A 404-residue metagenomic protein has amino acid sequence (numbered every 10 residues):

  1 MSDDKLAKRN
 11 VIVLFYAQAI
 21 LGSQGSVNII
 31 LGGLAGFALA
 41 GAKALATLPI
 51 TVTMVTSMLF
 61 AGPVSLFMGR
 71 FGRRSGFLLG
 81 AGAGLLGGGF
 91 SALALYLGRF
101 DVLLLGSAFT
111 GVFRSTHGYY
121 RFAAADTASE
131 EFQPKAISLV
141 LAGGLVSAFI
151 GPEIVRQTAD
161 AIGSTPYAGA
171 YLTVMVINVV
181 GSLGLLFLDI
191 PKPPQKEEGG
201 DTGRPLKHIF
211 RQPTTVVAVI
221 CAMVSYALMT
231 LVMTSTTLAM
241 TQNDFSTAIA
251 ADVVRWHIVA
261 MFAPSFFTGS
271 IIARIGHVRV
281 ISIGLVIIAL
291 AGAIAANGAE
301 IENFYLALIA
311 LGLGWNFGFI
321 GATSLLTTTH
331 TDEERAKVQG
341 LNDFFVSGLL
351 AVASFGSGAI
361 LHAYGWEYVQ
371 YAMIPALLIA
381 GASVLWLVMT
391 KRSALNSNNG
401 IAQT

Functional and structural regions predicted by a protein language model:
M1-K8, I190-V219, Q403-T404: Juxtamembrane intracellular "pre-TM" segments in multi-pass secondary transporters
D4-G32, F37, A108, R211-V232 (+1 more regions): Pair of pore-lining "gating" transmembrane helices in MFS-fold secondary transporters
A19, F100-S115, N303-F317: Hydrophobic core of transmembrane alpha-helices in multi-pass small-molecule transporters, especially MFS/SLC-type
G32, R114-A128, F317-T331: Intracellular juxtamembrane helix-capping segments at the cytosolic ends of symmetry-related transmembrane helices
F60-R73, P264-H277, L361: Helix-to-loop junctions at the C-terminal end of transmembrane segments in multipass secondary transporters
G82-L97, I287-A299: C-terminal ends and interior cores of transmembrane alpha-helices in multi-pass membrane transporters/permeases
G106-A142: Cytoplasmic helix-loop-helix junction between adjacent transmembrane helices in 12-TM secondary transporters
R156, M175-Q195, S383-V388: C-terminal membrane-cytosol helix-exit motif in multi-pass small-molecule transporters
